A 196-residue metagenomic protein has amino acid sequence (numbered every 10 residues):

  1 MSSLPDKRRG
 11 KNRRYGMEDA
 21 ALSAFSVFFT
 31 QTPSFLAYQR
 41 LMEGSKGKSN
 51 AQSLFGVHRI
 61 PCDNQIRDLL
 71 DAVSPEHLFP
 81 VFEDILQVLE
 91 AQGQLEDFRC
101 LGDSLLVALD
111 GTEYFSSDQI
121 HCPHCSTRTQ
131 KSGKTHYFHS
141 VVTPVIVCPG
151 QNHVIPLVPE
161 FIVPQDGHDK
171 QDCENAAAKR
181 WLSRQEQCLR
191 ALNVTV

Functional and structural regions predicted by a protein language model:
M1-P61: Gly/serine-rich nucleotide phosphate-binding loop at the start of the catalytic core of nucleotide/ADP-ribose-handling
P5, G93, Q185-L189: Structural motif corresponding to the C-terminal cap of alpha-helices
S23, Y38, C62, I66 (+4 more regions): Short, conserved catalytic/metal-binding motifs centered on acidic residues
V27-Q31, V73, C148, Q185: Generic structural signal for hydrophobic core residues of well-folded globular domains
F35-K46, D84-I85, P156-Q165: Short alpha-helical "patches" and their helix-cap loops
A37, K48-P61, L78-F82, E96-D97 (+2 more regions): Short, flexible active-site-proximal loops enriched in glycine and acidic residues
R67-Q151: Active-site-proximal, Lys/Arg-enriched surface segment that forms a nucleic-acid-binding/basic interface patch
T129-N193: Electropositive, glycine- and tryptophan-enriched low-complexity nucleic-acid-binding patches
